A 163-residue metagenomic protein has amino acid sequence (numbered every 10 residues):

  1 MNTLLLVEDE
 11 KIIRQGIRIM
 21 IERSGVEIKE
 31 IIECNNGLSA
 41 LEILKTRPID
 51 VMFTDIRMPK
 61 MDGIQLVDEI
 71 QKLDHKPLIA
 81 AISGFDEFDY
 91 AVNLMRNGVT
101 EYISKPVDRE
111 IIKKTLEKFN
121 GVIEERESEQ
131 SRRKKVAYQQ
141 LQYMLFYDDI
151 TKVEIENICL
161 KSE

Functional and structural regions predicted by a protein language model:
E8, D55: Active-site residues of response regulator receiver
K11-I32: Two-component/phosphorelay signaling modules centered on CheY-like receiver
E33-E42, G63-L66: Helix N-cap/capping motif at the beta->alpha junctions
K45-P48, I70-K76, N97: Conserved phosphotransfer cores of two-component systems
M58: Receiver (REC) domain active-site loop signature in two-component systems and cognate sites in sensor histidine kinases
V107-E163: Interdomain helical linkers/hinges and coiled-coil/dimerization scaffolds that transmit conformational signals
